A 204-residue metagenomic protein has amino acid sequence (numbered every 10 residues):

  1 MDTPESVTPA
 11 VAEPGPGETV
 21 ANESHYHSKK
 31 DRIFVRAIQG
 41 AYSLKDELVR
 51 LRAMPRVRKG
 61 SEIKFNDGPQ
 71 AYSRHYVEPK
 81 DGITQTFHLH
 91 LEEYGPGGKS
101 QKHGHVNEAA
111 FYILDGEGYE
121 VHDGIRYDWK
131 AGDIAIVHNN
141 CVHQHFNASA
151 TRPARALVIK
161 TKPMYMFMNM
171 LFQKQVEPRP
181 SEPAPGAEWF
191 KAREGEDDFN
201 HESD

Functional and structural regions predicted by a protein language model:
D2-Q85, F172-D204: A short, N-terminal "cap"/entry segment at the start of jelly-roll beta-barrel domains of the cupin/DSBH fold
S73-V77, L89-G104: Conserved short histidine dyad/triad with adjacent acidic residue
E78-P79, K99-H105, D128, F146-A148: Short histidine-centered beta-strand/loop micro-motifs that create catalytic or ligand/metal-coordination sites
T86-L89, A110-Y112, I136-V137, T151-M170: A short hydrophobic beta-strand segment most commonly corresponding to one strand of the jelly-roll/cupin
P96, N107-G118, D123: Glycine- and acidic-residue-biased ligand/ion/polar-headgroup-sensing regions
S100-K102, E120-V121, V137, H143-A150 (+1 more regions): Short beta-strand His + acidic residue motifs that chelate non-heme Fe in jelly-roll/DSBH and cupin folds
V106, I125, C141-V142, K162: A generic "binding-loop/recognition-motif" signal
G124-N140: Short acidic-glycine-tyrosine-enriched beta hairpin
